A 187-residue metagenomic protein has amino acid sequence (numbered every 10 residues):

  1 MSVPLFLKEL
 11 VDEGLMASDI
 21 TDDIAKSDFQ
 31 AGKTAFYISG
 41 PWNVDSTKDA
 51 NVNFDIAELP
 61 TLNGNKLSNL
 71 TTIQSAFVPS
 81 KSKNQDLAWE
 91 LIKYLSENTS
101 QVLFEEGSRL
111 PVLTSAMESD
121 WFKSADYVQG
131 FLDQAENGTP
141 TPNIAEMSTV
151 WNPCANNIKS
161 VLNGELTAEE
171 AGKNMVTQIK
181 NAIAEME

Functional and structural regions predicted by a protein language model:
M1-D19: Glycine-centered hinge/linker elements that transmit conformational signals in sensory and ligand-binding systems
M1-S2, E9, T61-N69, S119-W121 (+3 more regions): Short, solvent-exposed loop/beta-turn-alpha elements that line the ligand-binding surface or hinge of extracytoplasmic
E13-M16, K48-S108, E165-L166: Extracytoplasmic/periplasmic substrate-recognition and gating elements
A17-Q30: Short helix-initiation/N-cap motifs at beta->coil->alpha
D22, I38-V44, Q74: Beta->alpha turn/N-cap motifs
F29, A168-K180: Short, well-structured alpha-helical segments that form the helix of a local strand-helix-strand
A31-S39, V52: Alpha-to-beta junction loops
A57, E105-S160, E185-M186: Long, aromatic- and glycine/proline-rich binding clefts that accommodate carbohydrate-like moieties
